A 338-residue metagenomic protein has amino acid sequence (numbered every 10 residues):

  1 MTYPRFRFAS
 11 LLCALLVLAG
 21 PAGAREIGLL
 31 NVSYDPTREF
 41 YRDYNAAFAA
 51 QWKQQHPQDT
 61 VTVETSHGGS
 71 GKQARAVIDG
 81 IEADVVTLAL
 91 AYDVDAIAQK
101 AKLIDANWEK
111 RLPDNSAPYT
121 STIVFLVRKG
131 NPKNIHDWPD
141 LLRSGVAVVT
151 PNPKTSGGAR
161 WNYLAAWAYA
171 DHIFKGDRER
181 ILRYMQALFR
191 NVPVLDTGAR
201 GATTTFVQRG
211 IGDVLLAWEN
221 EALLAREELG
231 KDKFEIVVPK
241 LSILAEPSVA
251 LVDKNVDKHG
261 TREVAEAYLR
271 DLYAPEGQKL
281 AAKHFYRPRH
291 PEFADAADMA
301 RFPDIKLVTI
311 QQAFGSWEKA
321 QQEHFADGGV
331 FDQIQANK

Functional and structural regions predicted by a protein language model:
M1-F6: N-terminal secretory signal peptides that target proteins for export/translocation
R7-G20: Bacterial N-terminal signal peptides
R25-S156, Q335: N-terminal segment of the mature folded domain
P36-D43, K154-R183: Bilobed "Venus flytrap"/periplasmic-binding protein-like clamshell domains and structurally analogous long
A117-T122, L182-F189, D196-T197, L229-R262 (+1 more regions): Periplasmic-binding protein-like
G130-H136, T155, A168-G176, N255-E263: Short helix-loop capping/hinge motifs at secondary-structure junctions, enriched in acidic/polar residues
I173-K240: Ligand-binding pocket segment of bilobal, Venus flytrap-like solute-binding proteins
V256-K338: Extracellular/periplasmic juxtamembrane helices and adjacent flexible linkers that interface with membrane partners
